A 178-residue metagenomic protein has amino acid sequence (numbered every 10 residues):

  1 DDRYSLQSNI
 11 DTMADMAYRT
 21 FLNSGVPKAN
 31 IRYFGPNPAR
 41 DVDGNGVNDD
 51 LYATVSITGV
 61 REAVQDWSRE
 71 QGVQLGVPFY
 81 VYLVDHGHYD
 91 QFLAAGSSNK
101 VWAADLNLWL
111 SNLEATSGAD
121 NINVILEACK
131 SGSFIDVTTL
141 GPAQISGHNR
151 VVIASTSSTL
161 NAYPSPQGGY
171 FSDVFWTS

Functional and structural regions predicted by a protein language model:
D1-V77: Boundary/activation segment at the start of structured domains
D2-S5, K28, N37-D41, D85-Q91 (+4 more regions): Solvent-exposed loop/turn segments at secondary-structure junctions within structured extracellular/periplasmic domains
D11-R19, T58-D66, A104-N112, D136 (+3 more regions): Solvent-exposed, polar/charged alpha-helical surfaces in well-ordered, non-transmembrane soluble domains, broadly
D15, I122-S178: Active-site-proximal C-terminal subdomain of hydrolase catalytic domains
R19-V26, Q65-V73, S111-G118, K130 (+2 more regions): Sec-exported extracytoplasmic/periplasmic mature domains
S24-I31, Q74-Y80, A115-N123, I145-V151: Loop/turn elements at helix/coil->beta-strand transitions in domains of secreted/extracellular proteins
N48-D50, Q71-P78, L83-S117: A short, glycine/acidic-enriched catalytic loop
